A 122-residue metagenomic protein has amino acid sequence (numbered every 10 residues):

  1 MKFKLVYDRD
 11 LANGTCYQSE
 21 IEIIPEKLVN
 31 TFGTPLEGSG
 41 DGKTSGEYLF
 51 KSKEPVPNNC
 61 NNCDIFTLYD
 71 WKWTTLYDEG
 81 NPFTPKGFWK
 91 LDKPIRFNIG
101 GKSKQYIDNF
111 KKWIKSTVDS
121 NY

Functional and structural regions predicted by a protein language model:
M1-Y122: Catalytic phosphate/metal-binding cores of nucleic-acid and nucleotide-processing enzymes, i.e., regions that mediate
